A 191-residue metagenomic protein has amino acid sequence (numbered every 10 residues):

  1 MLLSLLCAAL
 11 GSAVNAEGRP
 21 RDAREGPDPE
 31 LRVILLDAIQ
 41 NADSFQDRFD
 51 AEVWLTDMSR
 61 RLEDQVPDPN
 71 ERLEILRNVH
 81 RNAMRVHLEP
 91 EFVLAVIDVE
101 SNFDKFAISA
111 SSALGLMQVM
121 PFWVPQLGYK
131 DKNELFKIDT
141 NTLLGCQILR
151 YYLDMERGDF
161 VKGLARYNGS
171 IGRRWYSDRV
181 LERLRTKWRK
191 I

Functional and structural regions predicted by a protein language model:
L2-A9: Bacterial N-terminal signal peptides
G11-G18: Boundary at the C-terminal end of the N-terminal hydrophobic targeting segment
G18-D22, G26-I191: Catalytic glycan-binding domains that act on GlcNAc-containing polysaccharides
